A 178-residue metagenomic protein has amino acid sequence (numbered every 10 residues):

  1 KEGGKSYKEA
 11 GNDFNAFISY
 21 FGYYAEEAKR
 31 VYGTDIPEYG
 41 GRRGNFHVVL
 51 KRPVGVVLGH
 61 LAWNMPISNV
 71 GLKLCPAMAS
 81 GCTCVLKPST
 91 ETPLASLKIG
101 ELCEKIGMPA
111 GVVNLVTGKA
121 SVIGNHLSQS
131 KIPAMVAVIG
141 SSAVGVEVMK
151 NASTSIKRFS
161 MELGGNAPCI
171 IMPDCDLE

Functional and structural regions predicted by a protein language model:
K1-N45: N-terminal Rossmann-like NAD(P)+-binding subdomain of aldehyde/semialdehyde dehydrogenases
K5, A16, M65, E91-L94 (+3 more regions): Short alpha-helical
S6, W63, N166-C169: A short, flexible beta-alpha/helix-coil linker loop
N12-N15, S19, S68, L94 (+1 more regions): A generic "alpha-helical surface" signal
D13, Y20, V56-G59, V112: Residue-level recognition of specific faces of alpha-helices
I18, G22, L97-G100, V146-M149: Predominant activation on well-ordered alpha-helical scaffold segments within soluble catalytic domains
T34-A110, I156: Conserved small-residue-rich beta-alpha loop and adjacent elements that most often cradle the phosphate/pyrophosphate
V56, K105-E178: Conserved NAD(P)+-binding/catalytic subdomain of aldehyde/semialdehyde dehydrogenases
